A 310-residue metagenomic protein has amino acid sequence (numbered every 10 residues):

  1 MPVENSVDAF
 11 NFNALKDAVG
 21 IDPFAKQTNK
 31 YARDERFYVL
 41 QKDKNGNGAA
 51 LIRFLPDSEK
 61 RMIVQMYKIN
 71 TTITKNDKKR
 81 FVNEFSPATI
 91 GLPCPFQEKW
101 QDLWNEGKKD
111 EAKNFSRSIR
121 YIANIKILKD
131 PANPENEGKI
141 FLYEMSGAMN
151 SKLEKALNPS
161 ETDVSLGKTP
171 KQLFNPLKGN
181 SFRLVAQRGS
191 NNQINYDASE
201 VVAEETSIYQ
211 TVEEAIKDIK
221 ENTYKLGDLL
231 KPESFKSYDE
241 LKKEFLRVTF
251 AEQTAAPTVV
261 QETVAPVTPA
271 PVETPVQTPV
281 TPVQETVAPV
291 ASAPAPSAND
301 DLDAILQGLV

Functional and structural regions predicted by a protein language model:
M1-L173, K236: OB-fold ssDNA-binding interfaces and closely related basic DNA-contact patches used across DNA replication/repair
M1-T28, V267-T268, V272-E273, P279-V280 (+1 more regions): Extended acidic low-complexity intrinsically disordered regions
A32, V39, K68, V82 (+13 more regions): Compositionally biased, intrinsically disordered low-complexity regions enriched in proline and serine
K129-T263: Compact mixed alphabeta submodule
